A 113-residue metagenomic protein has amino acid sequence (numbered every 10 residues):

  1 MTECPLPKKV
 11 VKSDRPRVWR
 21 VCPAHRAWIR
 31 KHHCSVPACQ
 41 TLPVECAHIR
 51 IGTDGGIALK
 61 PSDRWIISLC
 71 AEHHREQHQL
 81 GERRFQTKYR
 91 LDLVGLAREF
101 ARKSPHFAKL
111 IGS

Functional and structural regions predicted by a protein language model:
M1-E45, D54, Q79, R90 (+1 more regions): A boundary/linker detector
I29, H48, C70: Divalent metal-coordination and catalytic microenvironments
C39-Q40, I66-T87: Short Cys/His-centered divalent metal-binding micro-motifs
R50-G52, R75-E76: Short Gly/Pro-enriched loop/turn and capping motifs at secondary-structure junctions
T53-I66: Short linker/helix segments within small regulatory modules
K60, T87, L91: Charge-dense, low-complexity intrinsically disordered segments
